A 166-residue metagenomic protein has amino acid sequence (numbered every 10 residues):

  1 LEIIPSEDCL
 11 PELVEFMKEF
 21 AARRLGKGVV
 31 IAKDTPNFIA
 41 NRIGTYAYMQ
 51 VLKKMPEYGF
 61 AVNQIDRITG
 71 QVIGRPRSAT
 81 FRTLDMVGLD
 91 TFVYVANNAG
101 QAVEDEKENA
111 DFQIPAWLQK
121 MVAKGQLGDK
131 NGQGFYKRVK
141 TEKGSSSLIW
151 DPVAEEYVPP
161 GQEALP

Functional and structural regions predicted by a protein language model:
L1-P166: N-terminal glycine-rich phosphate-binding loop for ADP-containing cofactors
